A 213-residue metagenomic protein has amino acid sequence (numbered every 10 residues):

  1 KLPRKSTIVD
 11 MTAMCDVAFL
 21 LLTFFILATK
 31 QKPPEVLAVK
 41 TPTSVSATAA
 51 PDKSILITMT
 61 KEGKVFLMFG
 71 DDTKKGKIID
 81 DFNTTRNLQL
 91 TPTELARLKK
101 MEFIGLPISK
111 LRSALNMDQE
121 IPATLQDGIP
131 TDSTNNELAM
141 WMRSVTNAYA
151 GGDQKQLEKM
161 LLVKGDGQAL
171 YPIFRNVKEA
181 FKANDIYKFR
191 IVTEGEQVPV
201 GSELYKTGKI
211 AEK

Functional and structural regions predicted by a protein language model:
K1-V36: Hydrophobic single transmembrane helices highlighted by the model
K32-K213: Long, low-hydrophobicity, acidic/polar, solvent-exposed interaction domains
